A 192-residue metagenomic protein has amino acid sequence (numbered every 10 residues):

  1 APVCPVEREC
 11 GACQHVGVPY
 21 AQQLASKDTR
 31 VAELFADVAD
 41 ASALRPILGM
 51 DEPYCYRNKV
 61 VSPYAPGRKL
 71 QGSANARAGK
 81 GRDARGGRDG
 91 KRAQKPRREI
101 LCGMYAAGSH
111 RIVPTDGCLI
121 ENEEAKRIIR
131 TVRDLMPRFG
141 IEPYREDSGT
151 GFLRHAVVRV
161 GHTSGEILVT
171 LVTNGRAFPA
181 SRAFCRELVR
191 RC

Functional and structural regions predicted by a protein language model:
A1-C192: Accessory RNA-recognition modules of RNA-modification enzymes
